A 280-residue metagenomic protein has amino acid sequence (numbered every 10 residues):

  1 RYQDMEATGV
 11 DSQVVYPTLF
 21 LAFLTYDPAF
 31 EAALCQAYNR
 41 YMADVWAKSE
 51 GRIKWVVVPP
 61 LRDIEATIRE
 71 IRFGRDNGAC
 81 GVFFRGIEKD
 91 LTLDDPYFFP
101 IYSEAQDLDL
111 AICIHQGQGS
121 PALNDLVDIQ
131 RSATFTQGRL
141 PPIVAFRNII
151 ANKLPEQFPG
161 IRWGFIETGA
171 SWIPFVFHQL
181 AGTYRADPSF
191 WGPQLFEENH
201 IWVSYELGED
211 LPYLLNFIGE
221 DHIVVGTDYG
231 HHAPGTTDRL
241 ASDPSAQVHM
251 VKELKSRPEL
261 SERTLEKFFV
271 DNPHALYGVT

Functional and structural regions predicted by a protein language model:
R1-R85: Mid-domain alpha/beta scaffold segments of enzyme catalytic cores
R1-S12, R40-K48, R69-F73, N152-K153 (+4 more regions): Mid-to-C-terminal alpha-helical segments outside catalytic/metal-binding sites
T18, I87, G117-Q118, D228 (+1 more regions): Flexible loop residues that form catalytic and substrate-binding hotspots at small-molecule/glycan-binding clefts
L19-T25, Q130-F135, V251: Short glycine/proline-rich turn/loop motifs
A22-L24, D90-L91, A233: Short, solvent-exposed loop/turn segments at secondary-structure junctions
Y26, F175-H178, T236: A short acidic (Asp/Glu
D27, E31-Y38, D63, D94 (+5 more regions): Residue-level preference for long, well-ordered alpha-helices that form the structural scaffold of enzyme catalytic
A47-K54, P59, E65, R69-V224: Catalytic pocket-lining loop regions of alpha/beta-barrel enzymes, especially the amidohydrolase/enolase/GH5 lineages
